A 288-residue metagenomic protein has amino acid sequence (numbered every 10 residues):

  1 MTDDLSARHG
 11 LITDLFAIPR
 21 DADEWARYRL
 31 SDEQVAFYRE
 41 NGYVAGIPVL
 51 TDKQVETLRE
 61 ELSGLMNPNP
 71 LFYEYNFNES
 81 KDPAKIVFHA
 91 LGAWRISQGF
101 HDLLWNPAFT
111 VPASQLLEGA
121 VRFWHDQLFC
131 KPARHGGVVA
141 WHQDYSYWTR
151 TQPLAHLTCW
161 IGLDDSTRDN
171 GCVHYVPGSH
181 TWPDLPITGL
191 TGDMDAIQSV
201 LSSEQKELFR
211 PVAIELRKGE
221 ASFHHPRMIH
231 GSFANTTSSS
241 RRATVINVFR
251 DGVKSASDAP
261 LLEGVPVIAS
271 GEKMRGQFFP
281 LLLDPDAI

Functional and structural regions predicted by a protein language model:
T2-E24, P68, F72, I187 (+2 more regions): Non-heme Fe(II)/2-oxoglutarate
T2-N41, G46-W141, Y147-R150, T188 (+2 more regions): Non-heme Fe(II)-dependent double-stranded beta-helix
I18, S166-I229, V253: Double-stranded beta-helix
G119-V121, H125-D126, G137-V139, A155-I161 (+2 more regions): Generic beta-strand structural signal
H135, A140-Q143, Q152, D169-Y175 (+2 more regions): A short secondary-structure junction signal
Q143-D144, G192-L208, S240, A259-V265: Short, surface-exposed loop/helix-turn segments at secondary-structure junctions that function as lids/hinges flanking
D144-H156, F209-R210, L216, S239: A short beta-loop-beta micro-motif enriched in histidine and acidic residues
R150-R168, E215-L216, F223, N247-R250: Short, conserved beta-strand element in jelly-roll/cupin
